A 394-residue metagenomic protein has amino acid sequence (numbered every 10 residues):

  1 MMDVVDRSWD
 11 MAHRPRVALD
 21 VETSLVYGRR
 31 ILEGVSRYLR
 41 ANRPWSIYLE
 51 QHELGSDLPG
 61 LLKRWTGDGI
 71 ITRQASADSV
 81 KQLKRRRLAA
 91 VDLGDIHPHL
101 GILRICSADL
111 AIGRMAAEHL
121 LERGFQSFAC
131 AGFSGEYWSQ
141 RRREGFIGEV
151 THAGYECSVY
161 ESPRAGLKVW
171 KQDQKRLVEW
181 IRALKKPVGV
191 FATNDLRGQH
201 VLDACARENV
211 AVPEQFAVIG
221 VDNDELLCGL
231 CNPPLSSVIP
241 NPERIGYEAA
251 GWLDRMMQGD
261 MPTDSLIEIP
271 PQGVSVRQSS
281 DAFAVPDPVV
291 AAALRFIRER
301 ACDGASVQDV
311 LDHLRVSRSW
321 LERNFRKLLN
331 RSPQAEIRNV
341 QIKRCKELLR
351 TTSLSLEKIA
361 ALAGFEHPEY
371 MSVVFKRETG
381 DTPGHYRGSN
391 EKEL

Functional and structural regions predicted by a protein language model:
M1-G69, D78-V307, L311-H313, E322 (+7 more regions): Bacterial carbohydrate/catabolite-sensing allosteric modules
S306, S332, S355-E357, H367 (+1 more regions): Residues that mark the N-terminal boundary/hinge immediately upstream of a DNA-recognition element
F325-P333, V374-Y386: A secondary-structure capping/hinge motif
M371: Binding-interface segments
